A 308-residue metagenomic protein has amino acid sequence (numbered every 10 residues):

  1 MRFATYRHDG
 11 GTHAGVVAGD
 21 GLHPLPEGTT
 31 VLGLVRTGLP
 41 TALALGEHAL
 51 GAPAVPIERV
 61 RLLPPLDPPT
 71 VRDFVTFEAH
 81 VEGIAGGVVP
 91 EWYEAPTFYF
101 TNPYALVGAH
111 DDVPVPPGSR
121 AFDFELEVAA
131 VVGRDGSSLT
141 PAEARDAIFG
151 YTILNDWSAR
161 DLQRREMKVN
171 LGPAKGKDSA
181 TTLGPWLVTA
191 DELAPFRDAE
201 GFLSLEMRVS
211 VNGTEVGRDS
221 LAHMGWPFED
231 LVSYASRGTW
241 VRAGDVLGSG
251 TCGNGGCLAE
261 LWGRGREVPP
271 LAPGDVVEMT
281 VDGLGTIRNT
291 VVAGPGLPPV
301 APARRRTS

Functional and structural regions predicted by a protein language model:
M1, T5-A18, H23-P26, E166 (+4 more regions): Charged, cofactor-coupling segments
M1-T97, P103-Y104, V276, T280 (+2 more regions): N-terminal non-catalytic cap/leader segment that marks the start of a structured domain
A52-P65, K168, D230-A243: Short, hydrophobic/aliphatic alpha-helical segments
P68-V232, G238, V268, G296-S308: Glycine-enriched loop-and-adjacent helix/strand subsegments that border the catalytic/binding cleft of enzyme cores
D73, G248-G255: Glycine-rich beta-strand-to-loop/alpha-helix junction loops that act as flexible
S210-N212, S249-G250, D282: Generic beta-strand/beta-sheet core signal
A243-G244, G274: Loop/turn positions that initiate beta-strands
L247-G248, V277: Generic structural signal for buried aliphatic residues
